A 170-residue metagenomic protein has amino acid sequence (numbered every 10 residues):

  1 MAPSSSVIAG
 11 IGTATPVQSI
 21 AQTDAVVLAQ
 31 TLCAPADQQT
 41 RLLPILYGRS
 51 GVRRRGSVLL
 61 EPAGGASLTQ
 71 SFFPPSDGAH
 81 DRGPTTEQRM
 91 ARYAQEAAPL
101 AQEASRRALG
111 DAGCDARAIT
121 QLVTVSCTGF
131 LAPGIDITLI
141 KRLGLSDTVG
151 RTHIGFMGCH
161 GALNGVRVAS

Functional and structural regions predicted by a protein language model:
M1-A118: Conserved "HGTGT" condensation-loop signature of ketosynthase/thiolase-family condensing enzymes that catalyze
A2, F73-G83, Q95, P99 (+1 more regions): Conserved catalytic cysteine-centered active-site region of acyl-thioester-dependent Claisen-condensing enzymes
G12, V123-S126: Short beta-strand/turn micro-motifs composed of small residues that flank or help shape donor/cofactor-binding pockets
L60, L122, H153: Residue-level "edge-of-site" marker
L109-T120, L143-R151: Structural signature of cysteine-dependent C-C bond-forming condensing enzymes
